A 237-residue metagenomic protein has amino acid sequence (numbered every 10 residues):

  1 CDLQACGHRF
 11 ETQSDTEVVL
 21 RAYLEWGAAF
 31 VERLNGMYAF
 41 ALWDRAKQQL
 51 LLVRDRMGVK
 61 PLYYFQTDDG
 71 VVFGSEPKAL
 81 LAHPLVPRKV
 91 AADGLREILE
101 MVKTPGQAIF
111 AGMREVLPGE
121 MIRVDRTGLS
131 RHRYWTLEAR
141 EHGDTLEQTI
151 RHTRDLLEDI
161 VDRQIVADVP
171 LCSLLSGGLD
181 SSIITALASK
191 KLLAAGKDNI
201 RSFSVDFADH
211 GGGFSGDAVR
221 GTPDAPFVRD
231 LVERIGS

Functional and structural regions predicted by a protein language model:
C1-S237: Cysteine-centered catalytic environments shared across enzyme families
